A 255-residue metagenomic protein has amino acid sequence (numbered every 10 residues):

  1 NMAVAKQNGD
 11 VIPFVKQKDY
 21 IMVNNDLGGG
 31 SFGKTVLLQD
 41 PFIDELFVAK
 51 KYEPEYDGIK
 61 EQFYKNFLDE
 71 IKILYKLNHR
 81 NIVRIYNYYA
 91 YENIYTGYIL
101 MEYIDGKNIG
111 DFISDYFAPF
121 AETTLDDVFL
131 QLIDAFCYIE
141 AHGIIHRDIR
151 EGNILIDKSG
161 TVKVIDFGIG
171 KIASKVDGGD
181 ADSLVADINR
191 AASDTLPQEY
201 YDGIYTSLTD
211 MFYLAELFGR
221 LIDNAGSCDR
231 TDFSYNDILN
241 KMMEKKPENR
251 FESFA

Functional and structural regions predicted by a protein language model:
N1-Q17: Juxta-kinase regulatory segment immediately upstream of eukaryotic protein kinase catalytic domains
V36-Y64: ATP-binding glycine-rich loop module of kinase domains
E61-K76: AlphaC helix of the eukaryotic protein kinase fold
N78-Y88: Conserved HxN/HPN-centered segment at the entrance to the catalytic loop of eukaryotic protein kinase-like domains
N93-N108: Conserved short submotifs of the Hanks-type protein kinase catalytic core that shape the nucleotide-binding pocket
I109-F120: AlphaC helix of the protein kinase catalytic domain
V128-F129: Activation segment signature within eukaryotic-like protein kinase domains
E140-D157: Catalytic-loop of the protein kinase fold
